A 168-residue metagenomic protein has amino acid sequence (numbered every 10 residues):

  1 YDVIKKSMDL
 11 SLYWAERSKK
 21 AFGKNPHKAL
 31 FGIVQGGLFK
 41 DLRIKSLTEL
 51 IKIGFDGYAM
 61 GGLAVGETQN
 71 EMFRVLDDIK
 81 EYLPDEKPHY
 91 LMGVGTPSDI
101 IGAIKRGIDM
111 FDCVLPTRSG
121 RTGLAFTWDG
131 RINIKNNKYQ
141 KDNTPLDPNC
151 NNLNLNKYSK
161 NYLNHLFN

Functional and structural regions predicted by a protein language model:
Y1-S18, F22, H27, V34-D41: Active-site beta->alpha loop and helix N-cap motifs at the rims of alpha/beta catalytic domains
E16, K20-G23, E81-P84, N168: Generic secondary-structure signature for well-ordered alpha-helical cores
R17, E49, D78, Y162-H165: Alpha-helical scaffold segments in soluble metabolic enzymes
N25-L146: Glycine-rich phosphate/ribose-binding loops and adjacent secondary-structure elements that form binding surfaces
N149-N168: C-terminal extensions of enzymes
